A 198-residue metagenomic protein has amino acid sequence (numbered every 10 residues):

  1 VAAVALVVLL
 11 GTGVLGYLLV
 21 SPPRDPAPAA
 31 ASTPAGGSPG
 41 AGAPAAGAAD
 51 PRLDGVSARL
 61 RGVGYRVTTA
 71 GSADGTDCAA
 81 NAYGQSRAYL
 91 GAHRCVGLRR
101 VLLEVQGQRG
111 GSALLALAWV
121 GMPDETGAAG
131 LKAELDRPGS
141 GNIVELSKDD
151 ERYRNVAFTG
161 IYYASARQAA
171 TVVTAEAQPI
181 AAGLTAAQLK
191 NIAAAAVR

Functional and structural regions predicted by a protein language model:
V1-G36: Hydrophobic single-pass membrane-targeting/anchoring helices
P23-R24, P123-T126, I180: Residues that cap or initiate secondary-structure elements
A27-L102, R109: Extracytoplasmic low-complexity, Pro/Thr/Ser/Ala/Gly-rich segments that lie immediately after a secretion/anchoring
R59, Y89, E134, A195-A196: Residues that form generic nucleotide/phosphate-binding pockets
R94-A133: Mid-length scaffold segments of soluble, non-membrane domains
L135-V144: A common structural junction motif
L146-R198: Extracellularly exposed regions in secreted/surface proteins, prominently low-complexity, repeat-rich
